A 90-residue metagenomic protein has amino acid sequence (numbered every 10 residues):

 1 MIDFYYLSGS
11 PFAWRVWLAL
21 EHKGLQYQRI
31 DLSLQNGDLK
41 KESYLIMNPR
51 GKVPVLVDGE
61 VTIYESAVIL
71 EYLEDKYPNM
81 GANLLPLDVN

Functional and structural regions predicted by a protein language model:
M1-N90: GST-like domain detector, emphasizing the conserved glutathione-binding G-site in the N-terminal thioredoxin-like
